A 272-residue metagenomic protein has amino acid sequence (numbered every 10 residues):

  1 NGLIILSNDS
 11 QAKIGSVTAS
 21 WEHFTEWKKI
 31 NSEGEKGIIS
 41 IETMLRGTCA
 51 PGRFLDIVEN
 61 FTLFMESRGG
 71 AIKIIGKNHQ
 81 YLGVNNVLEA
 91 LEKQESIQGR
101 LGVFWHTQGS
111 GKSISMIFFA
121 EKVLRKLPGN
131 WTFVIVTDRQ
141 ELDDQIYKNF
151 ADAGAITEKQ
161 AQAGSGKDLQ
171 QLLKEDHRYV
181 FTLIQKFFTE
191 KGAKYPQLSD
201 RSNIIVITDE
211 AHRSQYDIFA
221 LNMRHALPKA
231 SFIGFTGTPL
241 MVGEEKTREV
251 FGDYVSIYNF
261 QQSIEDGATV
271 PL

Functional and structural regions predicted by a protein language model:
N1-T132, E141-T157, E175-R178, Q185 (+1 more regions): ATP-dependent helicase/translocase motor core
G2, S16-A19, T25, Q185-Y195 (+1 more regions): Signature of the SF2 helicase/ATPase Hel1-core->accessory helical subdomain module
I4-I5, A161-A163, G234: Short, hydrophobic beta-strand segments that form beta-sheet elements in well-ordered domains
G99, L127-W131, E158-Q160, E244-N259: Flexible phosphate/Mg2+-sensing switch loops adjacent to catalytic phosphate-binding sites
Q140, Q160-Q170, I184-T189: Conserved helicase motor
G166-V180, Q197-L198: Conserved motor-coupling elements within RecA-like helicase/translocase cores
